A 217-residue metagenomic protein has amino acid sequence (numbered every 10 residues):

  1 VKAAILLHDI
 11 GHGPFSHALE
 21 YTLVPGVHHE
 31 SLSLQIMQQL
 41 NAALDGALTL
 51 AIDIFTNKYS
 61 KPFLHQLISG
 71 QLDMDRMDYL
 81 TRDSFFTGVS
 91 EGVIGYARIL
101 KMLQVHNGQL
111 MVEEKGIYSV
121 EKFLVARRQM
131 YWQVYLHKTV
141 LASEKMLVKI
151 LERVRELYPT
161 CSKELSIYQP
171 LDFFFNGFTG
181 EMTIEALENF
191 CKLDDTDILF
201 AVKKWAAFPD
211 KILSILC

Functional and structural regions predicted by a protein language model:
V1-I5, G13: Active-site alpha-helix of zinc metalloproteases
I10-C217: Histidine-centered, transition-metal-coordinating active-site segments
